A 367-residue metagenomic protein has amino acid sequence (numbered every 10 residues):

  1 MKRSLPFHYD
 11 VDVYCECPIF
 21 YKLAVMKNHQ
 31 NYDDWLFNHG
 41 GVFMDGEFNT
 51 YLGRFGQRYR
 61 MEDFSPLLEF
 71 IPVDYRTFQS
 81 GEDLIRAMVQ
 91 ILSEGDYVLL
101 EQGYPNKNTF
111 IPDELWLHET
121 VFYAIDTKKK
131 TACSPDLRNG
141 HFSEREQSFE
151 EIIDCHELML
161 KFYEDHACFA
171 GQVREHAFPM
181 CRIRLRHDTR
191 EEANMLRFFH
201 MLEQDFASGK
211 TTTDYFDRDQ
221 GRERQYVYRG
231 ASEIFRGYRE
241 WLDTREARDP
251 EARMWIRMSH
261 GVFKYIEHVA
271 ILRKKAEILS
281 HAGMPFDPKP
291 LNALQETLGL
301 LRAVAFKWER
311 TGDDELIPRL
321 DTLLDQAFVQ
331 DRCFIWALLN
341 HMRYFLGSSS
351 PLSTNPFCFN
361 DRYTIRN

Functional and structural regions predicted by a protein language model:
M1-G81: Cysteine-nucleophile protease catalytic domains, especially the papain-like/related folds used in DUB/UBL proteases
H39, Q102, D136: Glycine-rich, histidine-containing beta strand-loop boundary motifs that form or position
M44-D45, K107-T109, F142-S143: Short catalytic/ligand-binding loop motif for oxyanion handling, primarily in non-cytosolic enzymes, centered on
L52-W116: A broadly used, surface-exposed interaction patch
S80, N194, E267: Soluble or luminal CAZymes and related metallo-dependent hydrolases
N108-L137: Glycine-rich, Trp-frequent "lid" loop and neighboring beta-strands that shape and gate the flavin cofactor pocket
T127-G261: Noncatalytic regulatory segments and standalone regulatory/sensor domains
R245-N367: Charged, long alpha-helical assembly modules
